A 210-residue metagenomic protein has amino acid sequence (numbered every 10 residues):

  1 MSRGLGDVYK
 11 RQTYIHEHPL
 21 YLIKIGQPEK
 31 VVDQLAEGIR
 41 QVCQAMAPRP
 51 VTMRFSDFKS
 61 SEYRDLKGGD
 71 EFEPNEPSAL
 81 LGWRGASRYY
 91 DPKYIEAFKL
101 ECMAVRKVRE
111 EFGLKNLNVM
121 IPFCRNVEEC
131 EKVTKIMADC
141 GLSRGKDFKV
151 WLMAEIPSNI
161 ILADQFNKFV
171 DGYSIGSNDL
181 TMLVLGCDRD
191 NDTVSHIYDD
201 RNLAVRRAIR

Functional and structural regions predicted by a protein language model:
R3, K10-R210: Conserved alpha/beta-domain cores
